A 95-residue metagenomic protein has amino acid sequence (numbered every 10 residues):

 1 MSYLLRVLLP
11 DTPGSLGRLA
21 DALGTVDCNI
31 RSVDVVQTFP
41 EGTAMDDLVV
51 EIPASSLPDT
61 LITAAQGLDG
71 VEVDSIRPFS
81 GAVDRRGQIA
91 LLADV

Functional and structural regions predicted by a protein language model:
M1-V95: A conserved regulatory-domain signal marking ACT and ACT-like small-molecule sensing domains and adjacent regulatory
